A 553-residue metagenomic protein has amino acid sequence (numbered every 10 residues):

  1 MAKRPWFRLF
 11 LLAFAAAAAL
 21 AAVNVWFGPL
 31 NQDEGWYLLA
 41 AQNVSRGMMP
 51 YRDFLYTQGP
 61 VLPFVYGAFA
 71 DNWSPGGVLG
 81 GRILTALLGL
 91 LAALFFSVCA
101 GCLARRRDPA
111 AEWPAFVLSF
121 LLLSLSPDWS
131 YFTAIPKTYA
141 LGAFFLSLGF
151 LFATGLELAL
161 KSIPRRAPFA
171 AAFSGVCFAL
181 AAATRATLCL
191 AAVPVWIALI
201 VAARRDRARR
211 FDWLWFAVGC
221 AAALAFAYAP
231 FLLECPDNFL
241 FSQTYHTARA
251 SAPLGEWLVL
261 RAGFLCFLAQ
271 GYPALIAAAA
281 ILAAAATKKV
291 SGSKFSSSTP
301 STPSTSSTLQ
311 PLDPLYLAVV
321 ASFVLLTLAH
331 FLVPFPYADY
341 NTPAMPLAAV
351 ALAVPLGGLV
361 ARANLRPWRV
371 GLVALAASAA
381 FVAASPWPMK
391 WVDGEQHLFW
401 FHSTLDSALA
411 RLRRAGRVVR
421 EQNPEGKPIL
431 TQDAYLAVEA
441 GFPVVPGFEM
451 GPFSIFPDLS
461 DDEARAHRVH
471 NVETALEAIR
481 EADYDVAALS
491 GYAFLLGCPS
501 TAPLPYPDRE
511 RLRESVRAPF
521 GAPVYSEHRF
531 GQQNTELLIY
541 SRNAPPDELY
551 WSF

Functional and structural regions predicted by a protein language model:
A2, A191-A221, I281-V290, V350 (+1 more regions): Perimembrane helix-loop-helix junctions
R4, L94, L199-I200, L268-S297 (+3 more regions): Hydrophobic, aromatic-rich transmembrane alpha-helices and their immediate juxtamembrane boundary segments
A21, S119-F120, F169-A186, A192-I197 (+2 more regions): Membrane-interface alpha helices of multi-pass inner-membrane proteins
I83-R107, L125, L148: Transmembrane-helix motifs of polytopic, lipid-linked glycan transferases
D108-A110, S147-F173, A203-R207, I276-S296 (+2 more regions): Membrane-interface transmembrane helices that cradle and orient dolichyl/undecaprenyl
F132, Y139-G142, S147, L190-V193 (+2 more regions): Hydrophobic/aromatic-rich transmembrane helices and adjacent perimembrane loops
T187, E234, A379-F553: Extracytoplasmic
D212-A250, L328, L332, D339 (+2 more regions): Membrane-lumen/periplasm interface segments of specific transmembrane helices in polyprenyl phosphate-linked
